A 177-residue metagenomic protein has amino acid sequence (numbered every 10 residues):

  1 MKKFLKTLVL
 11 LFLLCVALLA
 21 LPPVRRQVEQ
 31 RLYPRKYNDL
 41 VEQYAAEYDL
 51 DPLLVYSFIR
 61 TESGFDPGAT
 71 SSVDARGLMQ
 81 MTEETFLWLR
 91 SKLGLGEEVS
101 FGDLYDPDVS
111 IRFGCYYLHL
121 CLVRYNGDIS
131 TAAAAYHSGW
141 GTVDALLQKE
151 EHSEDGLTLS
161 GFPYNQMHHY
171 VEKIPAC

Functional and structural regions predicted by a protein language model:
M1-L5: Short, Lys/Arg-rich N-terminal segment immediately upstream of the first membrane anchor
K6-P23: Hydrophobic membrane-insertion alpha-helices, especially the h-region of bacterial N-terminal signal peptides
A20-C177: Catalytic glycan-binding domains that act on GlcNAc-containing polysaccharides
